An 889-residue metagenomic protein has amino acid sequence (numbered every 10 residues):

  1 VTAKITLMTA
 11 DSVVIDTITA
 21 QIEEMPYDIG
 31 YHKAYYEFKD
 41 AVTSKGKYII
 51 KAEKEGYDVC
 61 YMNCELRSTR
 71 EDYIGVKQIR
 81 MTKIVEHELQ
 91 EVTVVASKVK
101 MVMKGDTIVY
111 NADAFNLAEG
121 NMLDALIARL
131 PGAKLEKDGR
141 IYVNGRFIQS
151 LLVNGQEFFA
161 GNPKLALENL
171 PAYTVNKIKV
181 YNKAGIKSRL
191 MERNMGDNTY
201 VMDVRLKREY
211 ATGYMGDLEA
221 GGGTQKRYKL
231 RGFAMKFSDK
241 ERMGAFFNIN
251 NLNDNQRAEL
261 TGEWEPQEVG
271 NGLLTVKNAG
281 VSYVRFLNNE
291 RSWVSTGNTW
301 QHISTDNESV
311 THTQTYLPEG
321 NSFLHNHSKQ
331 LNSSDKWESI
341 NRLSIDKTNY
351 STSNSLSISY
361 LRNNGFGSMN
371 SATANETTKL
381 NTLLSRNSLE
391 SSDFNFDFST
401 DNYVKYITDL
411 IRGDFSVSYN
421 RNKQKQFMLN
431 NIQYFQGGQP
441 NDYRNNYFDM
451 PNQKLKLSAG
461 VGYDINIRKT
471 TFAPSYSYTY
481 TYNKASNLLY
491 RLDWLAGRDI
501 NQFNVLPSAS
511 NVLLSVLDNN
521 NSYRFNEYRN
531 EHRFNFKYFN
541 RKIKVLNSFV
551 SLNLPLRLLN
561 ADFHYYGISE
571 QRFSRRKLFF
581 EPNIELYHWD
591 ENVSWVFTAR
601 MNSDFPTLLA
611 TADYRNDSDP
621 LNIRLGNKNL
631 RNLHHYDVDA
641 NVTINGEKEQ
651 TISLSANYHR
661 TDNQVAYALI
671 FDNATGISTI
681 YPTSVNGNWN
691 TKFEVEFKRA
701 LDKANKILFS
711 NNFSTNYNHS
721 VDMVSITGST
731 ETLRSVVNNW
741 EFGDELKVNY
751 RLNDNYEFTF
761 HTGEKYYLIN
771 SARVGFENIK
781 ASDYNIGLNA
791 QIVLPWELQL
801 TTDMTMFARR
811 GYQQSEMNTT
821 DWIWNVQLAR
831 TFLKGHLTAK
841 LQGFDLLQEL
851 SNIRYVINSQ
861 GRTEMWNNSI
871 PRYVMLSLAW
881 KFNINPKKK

Functional and structural regions predicted by a protein language model:
K4-Y31, T93-V99: Short amphipathic beta-strand segments in non-cytosolic proteins
T6-A10, K51-E55, E71-A114, E136-D138 (+3 more regions): Short, acidic, small-residue-rich periplasmic hinge/interaction motif at the N-terminus of Gram-negative outer-membrane
D11-S12, D16-T17, Y73, T107 (+3 more regions): Coil residues (strongly favoring Ser/Thr
D28-K33, E37-K47, A118: Short Pro-Gly-centered beta-turn/loop motif in secreted/extracellular proteins
Y36-E37, K47-L66: A short, solvent-exposed loop/turn motif at the edges and junctions of modular extracellular/periplasmic domains
D124-F159, K177, K187-G196: Extracytoplasmic beta-strand/coil segments of soluble accessory domains associated with Gram-negative outer-membrane
E157-A184, D239: Short acidic/polar hinge/loop motifs at secondary-structure boundaries that mediate gating or recognition
G161-K164, A184-K226, K240-K889: Primarily recognizes Gram-negative and organellar outer-membrane beta-barrels
